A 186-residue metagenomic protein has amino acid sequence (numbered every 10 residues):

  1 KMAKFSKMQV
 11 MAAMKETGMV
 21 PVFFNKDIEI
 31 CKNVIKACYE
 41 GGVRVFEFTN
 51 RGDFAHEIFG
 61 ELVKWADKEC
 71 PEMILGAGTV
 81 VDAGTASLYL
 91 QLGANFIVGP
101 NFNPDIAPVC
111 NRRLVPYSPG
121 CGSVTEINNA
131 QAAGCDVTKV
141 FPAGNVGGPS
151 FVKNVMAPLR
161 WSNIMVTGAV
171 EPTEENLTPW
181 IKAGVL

Functional and structural regions predicted by a protein language model:
M2-G76, V80-G84, L88-L92, W161 (+1 more regions): Conserved N-terminal beta1-alpha1 strand-loop-helix module at the mouth
A3-M8, I28, N50-A66, A83-S87 (+3 more regions): Active-site-adjacent beta->alpha loops and helix N-cap segments on the catalytic face of soluble alpha/beta enzymes
M19-F23, F46-F48, L75-G78, I97-V98 (+3 more regions): Hydrophobic faces of well-ordered beta-strands that scaffold small-molecule active sites in alpha/beta enzyme cores
Y39-R44, L90-I97, N111-S118, A132-V137 (+2 more regions): Glycine-enriched alpha-helix->loop->beta-strand junction motifs that scaffold or abut catalytic
T167, T178-P179, L186: C-terminal binding/interaction regions
